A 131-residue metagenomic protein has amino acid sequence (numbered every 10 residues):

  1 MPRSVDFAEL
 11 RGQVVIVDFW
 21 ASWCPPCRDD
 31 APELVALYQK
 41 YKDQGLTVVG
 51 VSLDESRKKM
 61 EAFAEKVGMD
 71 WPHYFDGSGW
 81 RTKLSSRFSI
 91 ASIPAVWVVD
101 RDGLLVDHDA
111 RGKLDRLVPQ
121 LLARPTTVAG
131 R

Functional and structural regions predicted by a protein language model:
M1-V15, Y41, D109-A110: A short beta-strand-turn-helix
S4-A8, P25-D30, G50-V51, R57-E61 (+2 more regions): Extended hydrophobic-aromatic, low-complexity segments
R11, F19-Q39: Conserved redox-active cysteine motifs that mediate thiol-disulfide chemistry, especially di-cysteine Cys-X(1-2)-Cys
R11-Q13, D43, M69, I90: Active-site acidic short loop of glycosyltransferases
D18, V48-S52: Short beta-strand segments
A31, V35-Y38, G50, R57-A64 (+3 more regions): Extracytoplasmic/secreted envelope proteins and their assembly/folding machinery, especially bacterial periplasmic
V49, E61-R101: Short, internal strand/loop/helix patches that form the active-site neighborhood or redox-interaction surface
A95-R131: Thiol-/selenol-based redox modules, centered on thioredoxin-like and closely related oxidoreductase domains
